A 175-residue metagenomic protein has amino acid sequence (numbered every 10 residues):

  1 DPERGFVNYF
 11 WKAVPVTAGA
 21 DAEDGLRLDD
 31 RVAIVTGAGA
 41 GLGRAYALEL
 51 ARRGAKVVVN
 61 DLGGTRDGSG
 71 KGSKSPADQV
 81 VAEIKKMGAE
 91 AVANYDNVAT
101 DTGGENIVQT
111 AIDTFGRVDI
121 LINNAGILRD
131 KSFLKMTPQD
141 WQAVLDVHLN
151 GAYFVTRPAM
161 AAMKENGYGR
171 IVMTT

Functional and structural regions predicted by a protein language model:
D29-V58: Canonical Rossmann dinucleotide-binding motif of NAD(H)/NADP(H)-dependent dehydrogenases/reductases, specifically
A55-Q79: Conserved glycine-rich Rossmann-like NAD(P)H-binding loop of the short-chain dehydrogenase/reductase
K74, D78, Y95-N106, P138: The beta1-alpha1 cofactor-binding region of Rossmann-like NAD(H)/NADP(H)-dependent oxidoreductases
I84, S132-F133, D140-Q142: Substrate-binding pocket helix/loop in short-chain dehydrogenase/reductase
M87-E90, T110-N123, R129-S132, Y168: A glycine-rich helix->loop->beta "capping" turn within Rossmann-like NAD(P)(H)-dependent oxidoreductase domains
L128, M136, V144: A hydrophobic alpha-helix adjacent to the NAD(P)-binding/active-site core of NAD(P)-dependent oxidoreductases, strongly
T156-R157: A short, exposed helix-loop element centered on a Lys and neighboring polar residues
